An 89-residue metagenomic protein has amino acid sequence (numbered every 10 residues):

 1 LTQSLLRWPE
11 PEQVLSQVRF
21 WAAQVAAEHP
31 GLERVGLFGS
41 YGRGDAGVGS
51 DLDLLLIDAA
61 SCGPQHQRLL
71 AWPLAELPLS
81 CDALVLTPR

Functional and structural regions predicted by a protein language model:
L1-G47: N-terminal first-folded block
L5-F20, L56-R89: Metal-dependent nucleotidyltransferase catalytic core
P30, G47-D51, E76-C81: Short connector loops at helix/strand junctions that flank enzyme active sites, especially segments positioning acidic
G39, G44-G63: Catalytic metal-binding acidic patch
